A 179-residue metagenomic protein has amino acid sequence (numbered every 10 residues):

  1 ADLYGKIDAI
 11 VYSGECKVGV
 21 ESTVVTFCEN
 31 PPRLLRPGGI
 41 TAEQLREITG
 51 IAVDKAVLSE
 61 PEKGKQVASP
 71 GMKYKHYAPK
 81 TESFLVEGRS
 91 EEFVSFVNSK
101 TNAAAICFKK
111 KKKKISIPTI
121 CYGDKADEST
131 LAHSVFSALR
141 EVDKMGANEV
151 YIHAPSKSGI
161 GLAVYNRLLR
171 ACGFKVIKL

Functional and structural regions predicted by a protein language model:
A1-L179: Active-site-adjacent structural elements in enzyme catalytic cores
